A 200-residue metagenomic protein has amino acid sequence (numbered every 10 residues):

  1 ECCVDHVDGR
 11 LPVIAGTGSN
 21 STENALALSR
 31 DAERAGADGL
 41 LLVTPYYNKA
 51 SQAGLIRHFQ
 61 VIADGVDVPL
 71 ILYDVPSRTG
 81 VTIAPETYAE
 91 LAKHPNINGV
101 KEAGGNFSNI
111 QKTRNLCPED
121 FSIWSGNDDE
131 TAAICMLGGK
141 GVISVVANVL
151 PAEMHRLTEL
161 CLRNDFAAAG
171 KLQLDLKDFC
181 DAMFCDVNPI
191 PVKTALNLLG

Functional and structural regions predicted by a protein language model:
E1-G80: Active-site beta->alpha loop and helix N-cap motifs at the rims of alpha/beta catalytic domains
D64-G65, R78-F184: Catalytic alpha/beta core domains of metabolic enzymes, predominantly
N188: Interdomain hinge/lid region at the active-site interface of Rossmann-like NAD(P)-dependent oxidoreductases
N197-L198: GST superfamily/GST-like fold recognition
